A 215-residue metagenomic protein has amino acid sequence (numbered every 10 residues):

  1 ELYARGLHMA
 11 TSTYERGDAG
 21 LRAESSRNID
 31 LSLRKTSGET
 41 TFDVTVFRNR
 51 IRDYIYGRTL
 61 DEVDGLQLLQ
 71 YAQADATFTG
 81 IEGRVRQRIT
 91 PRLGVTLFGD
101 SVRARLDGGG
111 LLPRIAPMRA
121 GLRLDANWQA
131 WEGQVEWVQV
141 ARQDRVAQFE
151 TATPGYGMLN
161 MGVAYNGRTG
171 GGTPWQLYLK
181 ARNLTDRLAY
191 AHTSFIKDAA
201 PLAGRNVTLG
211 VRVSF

Functional and structural regions predicted by a protein language model:
E1-I29, V46-L68, E136-Q148, R182-A200: Surface-exposed extracellular loop regions of Gram-negative outer-membrane beta-barrel proteins, predominantly
R16-R22, N28, S37-F98, G204-G210: Outer membrane beta-barrel strand-and-loop segments of large Gram-negative receptors, especially TonB-dependent
A19-S25, Y71-T77, G109-R119, E150-Y156 (+1 more regions): Replace "Gram-negative outer membrane beta-barrel proteins" with "bacterial and organellar outer membrane beta-barrel
L21, L31-K35, G83-Q87, L122-A126 (+4 more regions): Residues on the lipid-exposed face of transmembrane beta-strands in outer-membrane beta-barrel proteins
E39-T41, R92, A130, R168-W175: Short loop/turn motifs that connect adjacent beta-strands in outer-membrane beta-barrel proteins
F47-I51, L69-V146, Q176, T185: Gram-negative outer-membrane beta-barrel transporters
A76-T79, M118, P174, R182 (+1 more regions): C-terminal beta-signal and terminal closure region of outer-membrane beta-barrel proteins
